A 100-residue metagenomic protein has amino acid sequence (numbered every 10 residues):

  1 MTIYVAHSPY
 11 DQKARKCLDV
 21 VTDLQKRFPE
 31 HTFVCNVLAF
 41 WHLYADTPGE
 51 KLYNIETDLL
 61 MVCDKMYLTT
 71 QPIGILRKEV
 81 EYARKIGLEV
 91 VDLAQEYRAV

Functional and structural regions predicted by a protein language model:
M1-V100: Conserved catalytic or regulatory cores that recognize and/or transform ribose-phosphate-containing ligands
